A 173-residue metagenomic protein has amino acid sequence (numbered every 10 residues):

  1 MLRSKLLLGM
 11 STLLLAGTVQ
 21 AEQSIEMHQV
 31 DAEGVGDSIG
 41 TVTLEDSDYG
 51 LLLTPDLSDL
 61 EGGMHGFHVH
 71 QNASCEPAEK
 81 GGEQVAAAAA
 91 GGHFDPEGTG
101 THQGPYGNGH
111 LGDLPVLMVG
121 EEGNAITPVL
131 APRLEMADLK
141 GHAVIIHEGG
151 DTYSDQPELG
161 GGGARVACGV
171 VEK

Functional and structural regions predicted by a protein language model:
M1-A21: Gram-negative bacterial Sec-dependent N-terminal signal peptides
G17-K173: N-terminal leader/targeting pre-sequences
